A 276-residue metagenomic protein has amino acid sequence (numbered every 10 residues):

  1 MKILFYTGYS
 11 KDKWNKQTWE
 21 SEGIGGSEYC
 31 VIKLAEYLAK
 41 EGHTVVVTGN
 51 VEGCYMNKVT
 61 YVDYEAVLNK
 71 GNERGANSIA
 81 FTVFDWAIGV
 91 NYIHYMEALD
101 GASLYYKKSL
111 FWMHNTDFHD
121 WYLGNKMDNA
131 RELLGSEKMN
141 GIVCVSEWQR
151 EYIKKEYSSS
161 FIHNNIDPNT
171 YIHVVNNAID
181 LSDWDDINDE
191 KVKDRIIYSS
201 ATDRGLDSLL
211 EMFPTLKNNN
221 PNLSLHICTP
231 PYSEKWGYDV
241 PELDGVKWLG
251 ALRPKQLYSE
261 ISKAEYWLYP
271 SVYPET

Functional and structural regions predicted by a protein language model:
M1-N50: N-terminal subdomain of nucleotide-sugar transferases
T7, V47-G49, I88, N176 (+2 more regions): Short beta-strand segments
V46-M139, C144, W148: Extended catalytic core of nucleotide-activated donor transferases of GT-like folds
I79, R253-E265: Short acidic alpha-helix that forms the nucleotide-activated donor recognition element in Leloir-type transferases
D120-W121, K138-T170: A short, active-site helix/loop in glycosyltransferases that binds the activated sugar's phosphate group
W121-G124, K154, T170-K193: Acidic anion/phosphate-binding donor-loop and adjacent secondary structure in glycosyltransferase catalytic cores
L181-D183, N188-A251: Conserved catalytic-core segment of nucleotide-activated headgroup transferases in glycan assembly
S262-E275: Acidic donor-binding loop of glycosyltransferase active sites
